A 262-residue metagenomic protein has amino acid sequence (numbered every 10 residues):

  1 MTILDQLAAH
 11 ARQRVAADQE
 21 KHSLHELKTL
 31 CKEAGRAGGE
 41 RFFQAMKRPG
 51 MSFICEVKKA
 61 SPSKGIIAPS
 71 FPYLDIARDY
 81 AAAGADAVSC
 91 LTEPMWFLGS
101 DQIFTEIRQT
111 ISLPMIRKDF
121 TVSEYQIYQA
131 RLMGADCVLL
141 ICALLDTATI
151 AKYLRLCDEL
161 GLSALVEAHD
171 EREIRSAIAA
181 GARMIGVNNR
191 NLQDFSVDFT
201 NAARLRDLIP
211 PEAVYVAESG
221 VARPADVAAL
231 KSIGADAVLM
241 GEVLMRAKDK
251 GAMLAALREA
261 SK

Functional and structural regions predicted by a protein language model:
T2-A68: An N-cap/entry alpha-helix motif that binds or orients negatively charged groups
L7, C55, Y80, A130 (+4 more regions): Conserved, mostly hydrophobic/aromatic
V57, K64-L165, E171-S176, A202-L205: N-terminal active-site wall of soluble small-molecule enzyme domains
K58-A60, E93, F120, A143 (+5 more regions): Active-site beta-loop-alpha junctions enriched in small/polar residues
V122-M133, D170-A180, A217, V221-M240: Catalytic cores of alpha/beta
Q129-T149, G186-F195, A235-L254: Glycine-rich phosphate-binding active-site loops on the catalytic face of alpha/beta enzymes
M184-M240: Catalytic-face loop-and-helix region of soluble metabolic enzyme cores
R204-L208, K231, R246-K262: C-terminal helical cap(s) of enzyme catalytic domains, especially alpha/beta-barrels
